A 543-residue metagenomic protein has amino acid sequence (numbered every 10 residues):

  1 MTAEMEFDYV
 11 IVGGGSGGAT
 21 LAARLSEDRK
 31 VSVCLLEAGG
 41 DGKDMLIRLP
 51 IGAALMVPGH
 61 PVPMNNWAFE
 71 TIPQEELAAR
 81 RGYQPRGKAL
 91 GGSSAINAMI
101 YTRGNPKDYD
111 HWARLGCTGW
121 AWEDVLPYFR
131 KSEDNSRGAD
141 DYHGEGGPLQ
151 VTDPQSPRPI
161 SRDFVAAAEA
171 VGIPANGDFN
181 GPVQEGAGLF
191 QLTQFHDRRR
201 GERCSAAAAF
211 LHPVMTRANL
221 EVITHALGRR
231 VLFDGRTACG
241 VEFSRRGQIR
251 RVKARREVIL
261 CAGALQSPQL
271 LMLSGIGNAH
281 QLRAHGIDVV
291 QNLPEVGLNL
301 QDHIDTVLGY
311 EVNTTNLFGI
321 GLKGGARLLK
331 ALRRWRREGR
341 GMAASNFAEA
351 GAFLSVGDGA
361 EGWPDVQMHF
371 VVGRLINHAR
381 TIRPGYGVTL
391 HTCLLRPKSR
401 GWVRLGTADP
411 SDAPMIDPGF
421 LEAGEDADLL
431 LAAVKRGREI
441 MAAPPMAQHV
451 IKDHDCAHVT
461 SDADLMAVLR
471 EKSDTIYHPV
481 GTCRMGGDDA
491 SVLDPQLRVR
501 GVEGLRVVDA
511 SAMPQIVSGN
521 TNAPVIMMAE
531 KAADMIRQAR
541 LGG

Functional and structural regions predicted by a protein language model:
T2-K131, V290-L293, H303-V312: N-terminal glycine-rich phosphate/pyrophosphate-binding loop and immediately adjacent elements
G15-S16, T20, Q155, A264-L265 (+2 more regions): Residue-level detector of alpha-helix initiation sites
D28-S32, G39-D44, V231-D234, G240-K330 (+3 more regions): Glycine-rich loop(s) and the adjacent beta-strand/alpha-helix scaffold that form part
K43, A113-A238, S244, V307-L332: Conserved redox-cofactor binding core of oxidoreductases
G52-A54, W67-E70, Q191-T193, R198 (+5 more regions): A glycine-rich dinucleotide-binding beta-alpha-beta segment and adjacent secondary-structure elements that constitute
P268, N278-R383, E439-P445, A463 (+5 more regions): Mid-to-C-terminal "cap/lid" subdomains and adjacent gly/pro-rich loops that border and regulate access to redox
A352-A360, V371-I376, G385-V450: C-terminal segments that line or cap access tunnels to active or ligand-binding sites in enzymes and enzyme-associated
I516-I536: A conserved FAD-binding loop/helix module that cradles the flavin
